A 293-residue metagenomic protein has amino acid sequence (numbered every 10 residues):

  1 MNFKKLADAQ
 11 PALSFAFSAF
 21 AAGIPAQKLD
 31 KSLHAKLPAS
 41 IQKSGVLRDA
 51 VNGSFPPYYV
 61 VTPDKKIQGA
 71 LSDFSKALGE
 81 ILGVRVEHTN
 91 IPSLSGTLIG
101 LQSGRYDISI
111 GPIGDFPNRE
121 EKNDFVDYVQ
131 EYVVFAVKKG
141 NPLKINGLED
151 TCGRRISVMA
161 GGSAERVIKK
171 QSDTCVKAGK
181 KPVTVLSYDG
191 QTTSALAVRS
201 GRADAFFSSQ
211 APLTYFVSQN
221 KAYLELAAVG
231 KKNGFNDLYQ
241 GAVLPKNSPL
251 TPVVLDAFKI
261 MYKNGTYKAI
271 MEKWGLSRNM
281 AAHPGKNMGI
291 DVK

Functional and structural regions predicted by a protein language model:
G23-A39, S163-G179, E225-L226, F258-K293: Ligand-binding clefts/hinges and TM-proximal coupling segments of bilobed small-molecule sensing domains
G23-G111, K273: Extracytoplasmic small-molecule ligand-binding "clamshell" domains of the periplasmic binding protein/Venus flytrap
G23-S32, S72-I81, N141-P142, E149 (+3 more regions): Extended ligand-binding regions for polar small-molecule ligands
A50-F55, N90-L94, G104-F116, E131 (+6 more regions): Beta->alpha turn/N-cap motifs
G53, Q130-V137, S218-K259, L276-K293: Periplasmic-binding protein-like
G53-P56, K65-E80, I113, Y132-G190 (+1 more regions): Bilobed "Venus flytrap"/periplasmic-binding protein-like clamshell domains and structurally analogous long
E80-I81, N90-D107, E121-N123, E149-D150 (+2 more regions): Short helices/loops that flank or line small-molecule/ion binding pockets
S95, I113-E120, V167-V176, S200 (+1 more regions): A ligand-binding cleft/hinge motif common to bilobed small-molecule-binding domains
